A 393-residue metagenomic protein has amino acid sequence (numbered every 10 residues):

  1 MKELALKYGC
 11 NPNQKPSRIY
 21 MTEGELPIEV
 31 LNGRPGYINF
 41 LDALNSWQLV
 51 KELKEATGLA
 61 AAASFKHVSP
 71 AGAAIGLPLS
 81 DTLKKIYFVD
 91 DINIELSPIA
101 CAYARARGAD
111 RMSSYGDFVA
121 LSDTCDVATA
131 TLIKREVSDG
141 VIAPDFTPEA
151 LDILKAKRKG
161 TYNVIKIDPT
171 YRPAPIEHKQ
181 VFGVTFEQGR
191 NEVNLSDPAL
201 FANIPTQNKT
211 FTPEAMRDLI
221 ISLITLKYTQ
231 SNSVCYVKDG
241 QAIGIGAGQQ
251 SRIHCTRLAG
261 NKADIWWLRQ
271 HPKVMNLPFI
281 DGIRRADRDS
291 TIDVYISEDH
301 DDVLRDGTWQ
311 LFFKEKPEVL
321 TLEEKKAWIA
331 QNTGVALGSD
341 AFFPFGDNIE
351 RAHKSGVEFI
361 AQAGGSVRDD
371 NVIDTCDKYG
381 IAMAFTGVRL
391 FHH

Functional and structural regions predicted by a protein language model:
M1-A199, A215-S233: Active-site loops and adjacent core secondary-structure elements that bind or stabilize anionic groups
T22-R34, A109-Y115, Q188-K209, A286-T308 (+2 more regions): Gly-rich Lys/Arg/Thr-decorated short loops/hinges at beta-loop-alpha junctions or inter-strand turns that position
P35, N39, A215, G248 (+2 more regions): Alpha-helix N-cap/helix-initiation motif
D42-N45, C255, P344, N348: Catalytic-loop motifs flanking and including active-site residues across diverse enzymes
E52, Y228, I265-R269, K354 (+1 more regions): Conserved helix-loop functional segments at active or binding sites
A56-S64, V164-I167, S231-K238, L268-F279 (+1 more regions): Flexible, glycine/charged-enriched surface loops at secondary-structure junctions
A71, L121-S122, R135-I165, T170-R172 (+6 more regions): C-terminal binding/interaction regions
A71-M112, I243-F342: Glycine- and Gly-Pro-enriched alpha-helical subdomains that act as flexible, kink-prone "lid/hinge" or packing modules
